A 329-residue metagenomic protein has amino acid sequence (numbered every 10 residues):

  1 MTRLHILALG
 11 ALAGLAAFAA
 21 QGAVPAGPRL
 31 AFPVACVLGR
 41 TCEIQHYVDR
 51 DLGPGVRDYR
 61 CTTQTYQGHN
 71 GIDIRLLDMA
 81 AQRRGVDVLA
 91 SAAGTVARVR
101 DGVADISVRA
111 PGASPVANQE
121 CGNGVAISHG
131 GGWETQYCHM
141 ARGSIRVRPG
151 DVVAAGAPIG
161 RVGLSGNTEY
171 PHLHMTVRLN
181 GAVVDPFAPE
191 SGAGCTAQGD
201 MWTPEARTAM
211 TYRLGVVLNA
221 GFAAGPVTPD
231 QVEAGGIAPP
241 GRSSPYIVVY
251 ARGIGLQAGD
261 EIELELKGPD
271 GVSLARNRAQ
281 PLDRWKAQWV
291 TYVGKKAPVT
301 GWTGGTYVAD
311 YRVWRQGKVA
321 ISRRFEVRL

Functional and structural regions predicted by a protein language model:
V24-R57, S114-A117, R146-D151, T176-Y250 (+2 more regions): Acidic, glycine-rich catalytic/binding loops that coordinate metals and/or anionic ligands
D49-A90, V99-A117, A224-S244: Short glycine/threonine/proline-enriched tight-turn/helix- or strand-capping micro-motif at secondary-structure
R83-G85, S91-R142, V177, I262: Zn2+-dependent peptidoglycan hydrolase active-site motif and core
D87-R98, R146-R161: Short, well-structured beta-strand-loop connectors
L274-W285: Solvent-exposed serine/threonine-rich low-complexity stretches and specific carbohydrate-binding patches
D283-A297: Aromatic sugar-binding surface patches on proteins that engage polysaccharides or sugar-phosphate polymers
T303-W314: A short tyrosine-centered beta-strand micro-motif
K318-L329: Short beta-strand elements
